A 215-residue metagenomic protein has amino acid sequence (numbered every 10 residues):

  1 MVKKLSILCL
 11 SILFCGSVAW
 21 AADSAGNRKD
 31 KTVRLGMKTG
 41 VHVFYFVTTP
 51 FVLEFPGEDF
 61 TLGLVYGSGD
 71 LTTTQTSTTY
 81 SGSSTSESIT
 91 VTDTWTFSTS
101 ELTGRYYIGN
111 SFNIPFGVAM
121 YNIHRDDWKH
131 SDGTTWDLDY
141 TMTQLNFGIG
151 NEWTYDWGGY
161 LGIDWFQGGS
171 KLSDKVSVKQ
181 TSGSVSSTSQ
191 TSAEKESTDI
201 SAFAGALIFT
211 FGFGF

Functional and structural regions predicted by a protein language model:
M1-L5: Positively charged n-region of N-terminal signal peptides that target proteins for export
L8-G16: Bacterial N-terminal signal peptides
W20-T90, I208-F215: Short glycine/proline- and aromatic-enriched beta-strand/turn motifs that initiate or cap beta-hairpins
G26, S68-F97, N122-M142, L172-I200: Flexible, solvent-exposed loop segments that connect beta-strands
K31-L35, F44-T49, E58, T96-S100 (+3 more regions): Residues that define the transmembrane beta-barrel architecture of outer-membrane proteins
M37, T49-G57, L102-Y106, F116-V118 (+3 more regions): Residues on the lipid-exposed face of transmembrane beta-strands in outer-membrane beta-barrel proteins
D59-L64, S111-I114, D156-L161: Repeated loop/turn-to-beta-strand initiation elements of outer-membrane beta-barrel proteins
W153-F215: Predominantly the C-terminal beta-signal and adjacent terminal strand-loop region of outer-membrane beta-barrel
